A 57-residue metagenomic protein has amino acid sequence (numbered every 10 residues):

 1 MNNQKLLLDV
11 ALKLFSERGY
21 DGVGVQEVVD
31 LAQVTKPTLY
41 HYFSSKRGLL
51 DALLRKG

Functional and structural regions predicted by a protein language model:
M1-N2: N-terminal intrinsically disordered/low-complexity leader segments
L6, L14-G48, A52: Helix-turn-helix
A11: Conserved alpha-helical elements of the SDR catalytic core
R55-G57: Short, basic, alpha-helical segments at the C-terminal edge of helix-turn-helix-like DNA-binding modules
